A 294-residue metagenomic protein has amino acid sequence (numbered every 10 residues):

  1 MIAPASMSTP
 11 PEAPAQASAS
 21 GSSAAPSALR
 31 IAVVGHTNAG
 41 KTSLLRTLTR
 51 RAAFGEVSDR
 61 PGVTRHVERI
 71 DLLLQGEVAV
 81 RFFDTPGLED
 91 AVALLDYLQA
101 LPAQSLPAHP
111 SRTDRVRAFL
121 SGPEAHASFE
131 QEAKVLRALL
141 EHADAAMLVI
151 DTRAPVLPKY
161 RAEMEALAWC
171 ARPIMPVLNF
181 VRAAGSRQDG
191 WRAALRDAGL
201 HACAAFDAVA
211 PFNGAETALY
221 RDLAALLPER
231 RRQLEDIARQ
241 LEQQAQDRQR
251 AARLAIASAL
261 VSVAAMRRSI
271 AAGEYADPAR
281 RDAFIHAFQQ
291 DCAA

Functional and structural regions predicted by a protein language model:
I2-D114: Conserved G1/Walker A P-loop phosphate-binding module
A39, G87, A91, W169-R172 (+5 more regions): Non-catalytic alpha-helical coupling and interface elements of nucleotide-dependent molecular machines and regulators
G40, E89, P155, A183 (+1 more regions): Flexible, glycine-rich phosphate/dinucleotide-binding loops and adjacent beta-alpha linkers at cofactor/substrate
Q75, D151, A208: Flexible loop residues that form catalytic and substrate-binding hotspots at small-molecule/glycan-binding clefts
V92-D96, K159, R187, A215-T217: Short, conserved acidic/polar surface loops in the N-terminal third of protein domains
P107-A202: Conserved C-terminal guanine-recognition region of P-loop GTPase G domains, centered on the G4
F180-Q244: Canonical P-loop GTPase G-domain recognition
E216, A224-A294: Extended helical scaffolds that flank P-loop GTPase cores
